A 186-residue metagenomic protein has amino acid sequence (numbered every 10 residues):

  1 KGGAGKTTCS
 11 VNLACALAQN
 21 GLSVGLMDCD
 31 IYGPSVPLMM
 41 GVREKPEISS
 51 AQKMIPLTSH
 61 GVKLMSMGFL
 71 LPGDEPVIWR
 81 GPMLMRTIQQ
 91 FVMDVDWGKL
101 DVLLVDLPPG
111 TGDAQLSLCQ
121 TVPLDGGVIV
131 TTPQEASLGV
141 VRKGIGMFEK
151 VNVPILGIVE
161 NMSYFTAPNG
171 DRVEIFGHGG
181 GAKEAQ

Functional and structural regions predicted by a protein language model:
K1-V24, I31: Walker A (P-loop) phosphate-binding motif
G2, T7, D28, V36 (+5 more regions): Residue-level signature of catalytic and energy-coupling elements of molecular machines, predominantly ATP/GTP-dependent
N12, I31, M83-T87, K143: Short amphipathic alpha-helical face segments that pack within enzyme cores and frequently flank/anchor catalytic
L17, S23-D74, I78-W79, M85 (+1 more regions): Phosphate-binding loop that captures ATP/GTP phosphates
A18, V24-L26, V102, L156-G157: Hydrophobic "anchor" residues on beta-strands that sit immediately upstream of conserved functional sites
N20, L38-R43, G68, Q90-G98 (+5 more regions): Conserved, well-folded catalytic cores of nucleic-acid-processing and energy-transducing macromolecular machines
L71-L118, S137: Phosphate-binding/switch loop-helix module in NTP-utilizing enzymes
D101-V102, P108-Q186: Conserved catalytic-core segment of NTP-binding enzymes
